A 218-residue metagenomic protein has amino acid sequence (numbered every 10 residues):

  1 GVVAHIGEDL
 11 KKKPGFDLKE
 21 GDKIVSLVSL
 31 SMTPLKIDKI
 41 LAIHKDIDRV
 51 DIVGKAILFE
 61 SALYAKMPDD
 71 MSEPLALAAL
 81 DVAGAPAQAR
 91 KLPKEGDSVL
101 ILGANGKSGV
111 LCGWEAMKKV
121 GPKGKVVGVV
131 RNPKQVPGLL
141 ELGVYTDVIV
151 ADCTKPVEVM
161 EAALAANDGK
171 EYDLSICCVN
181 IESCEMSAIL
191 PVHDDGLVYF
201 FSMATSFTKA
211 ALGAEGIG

Functional and structural regions predicted by a protein language model:
G1-S31: Glycine-rich beta-strand-centered segment in the early N-terminal region that forms part of a ligand/cofactor-binding
G7, V28-S29, P34, G103 (+2 more regions): Conserved "cap/hinge" positions at secondary-structure junctions
I24-G96: NAD(P)H dinucleotide-binding glycine-rich loop of Rossmann-like/cofactor-binding domains, especially the beta1-alpha1
I24-V25, L100, Y199: Hydrophobic beta-strand signal
D69-D152, T205: Mid-domain Rossmann-like dinucleotide-binding core that forms the NAD(H)/NADP(H) cofactor-binding site
G96, Y145, G169-D173, G216: Local beta-strand N-terminus motif with an aromatic residue
P156-K170, L190: Short amphipathic alpha-helix with an adjacent loop that forms part of the alpha/beta core around
V179-G218: Glycine-rich phosphate-binding loop and adjacent beta-alpha segment of Rossmann(oid) nucleotide-cofactor-binding
